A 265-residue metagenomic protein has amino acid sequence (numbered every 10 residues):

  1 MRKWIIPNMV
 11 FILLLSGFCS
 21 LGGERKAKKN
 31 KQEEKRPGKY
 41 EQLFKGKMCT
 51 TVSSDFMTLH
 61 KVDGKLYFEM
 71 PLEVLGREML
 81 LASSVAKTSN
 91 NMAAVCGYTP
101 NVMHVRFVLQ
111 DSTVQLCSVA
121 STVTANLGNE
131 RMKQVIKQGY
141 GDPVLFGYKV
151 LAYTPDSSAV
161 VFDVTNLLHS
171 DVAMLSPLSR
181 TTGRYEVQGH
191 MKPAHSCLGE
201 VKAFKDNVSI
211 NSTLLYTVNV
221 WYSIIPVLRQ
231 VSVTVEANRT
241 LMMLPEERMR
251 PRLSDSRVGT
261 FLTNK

Functional and structural regions predicted by a protein language model:
M1-A27: Bacterial Sec-dependent N-terminal signal peptides
K26-K265: Auxiliary tRNA-acceptor-end handling modules of aminoacyl-tRNA synthetases
